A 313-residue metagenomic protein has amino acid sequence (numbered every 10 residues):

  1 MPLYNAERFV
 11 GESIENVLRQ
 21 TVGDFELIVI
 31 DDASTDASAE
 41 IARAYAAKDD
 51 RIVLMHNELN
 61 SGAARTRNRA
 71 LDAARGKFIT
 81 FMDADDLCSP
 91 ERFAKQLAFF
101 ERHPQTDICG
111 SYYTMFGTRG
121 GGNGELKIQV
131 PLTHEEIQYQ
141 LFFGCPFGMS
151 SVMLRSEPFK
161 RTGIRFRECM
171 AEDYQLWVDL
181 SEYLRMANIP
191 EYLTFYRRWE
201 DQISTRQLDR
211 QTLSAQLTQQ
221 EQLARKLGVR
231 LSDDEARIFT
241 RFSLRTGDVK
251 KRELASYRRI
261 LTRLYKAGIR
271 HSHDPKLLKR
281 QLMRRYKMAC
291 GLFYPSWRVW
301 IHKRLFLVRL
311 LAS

Functional and structural regions predicted by a protein language model:
E15-D24: Short, acidic, metal-binding catalytic loop of nucleotide-sugar glycosyltransferases
N16, D31-E40, L59-S61, D83: A conserved acidic beta->alpha catalytic loop
A37, I41, D86-F99: Acidic donor-binding/catalytic loop of UDP-sugar-dependent glycosyltransferases, especially processive GT2
N57-A74, K95: Glycine-rich, basic loop-to-helix element that forms the pyrophosphate-binding segment of sugar-nucleotide handling
D72, P131-I238: Conserved nucleotide-sugar donor-binding catalytic segment
I79: Short aromatic/hydrophobic "clamp" motif used to bind/position activated sugar donors
E91-L126: Conserved donor NDP-sugar-binding/catalytic core segment of glycosyltransferases
R198-S313: C-terminal subregions of glycosyltransferases and related glycan-biosynthesis enzymes
